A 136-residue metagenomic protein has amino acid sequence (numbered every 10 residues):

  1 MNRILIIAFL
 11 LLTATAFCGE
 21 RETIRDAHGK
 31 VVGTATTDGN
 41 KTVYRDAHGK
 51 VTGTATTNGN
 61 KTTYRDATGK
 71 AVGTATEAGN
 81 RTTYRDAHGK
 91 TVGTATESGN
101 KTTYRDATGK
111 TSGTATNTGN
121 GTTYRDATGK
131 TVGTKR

Functional and structural regions predicted by a protein language model:
I4-T15: Sec-dependent N-terminal signal peptides
G19-R136: Repetitive, compositionally biased segments used for assembly/scaffolding
